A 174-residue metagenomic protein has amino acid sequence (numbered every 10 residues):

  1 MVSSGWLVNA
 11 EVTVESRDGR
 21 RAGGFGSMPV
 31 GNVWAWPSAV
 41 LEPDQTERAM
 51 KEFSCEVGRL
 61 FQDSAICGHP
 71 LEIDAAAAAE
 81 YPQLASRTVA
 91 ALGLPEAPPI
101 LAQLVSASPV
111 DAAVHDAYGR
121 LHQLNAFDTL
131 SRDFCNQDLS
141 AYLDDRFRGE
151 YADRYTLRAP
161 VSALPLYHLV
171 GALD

Functional and structural regions predicted by a protein language model:
M1-T13: Short, Gly/Pro- and small/polar-rich lid/capping loops
V2, R17, A107, Y155-P160: A general structural signal for short secondary-structure junctions and capping/turn motifs
L7-V8, A112-V114, F147-R154: Short alpha-helical segments and helix-capping/turn motifs at coil-helix boundaries
T13, S27-P29, L169-A172: Structured loops at beta-to-helix junctions and adjacent beta-edge loops in soluble globular domains
V14-R20: Short acidic-glycine loop/turn motifs at beta-strand connectors
R21-L124, R132: Metal- or metallocofactor-binding catalytic centers and their adjacent structured scaffolds across diverse enzyme
L124-G149: Electropositive nucleic-acid engagement tracts
R146-D174: Metal-dependent enolase-superfamily TIM-barrel catalytic cores that perform enediolate-based chemistry
